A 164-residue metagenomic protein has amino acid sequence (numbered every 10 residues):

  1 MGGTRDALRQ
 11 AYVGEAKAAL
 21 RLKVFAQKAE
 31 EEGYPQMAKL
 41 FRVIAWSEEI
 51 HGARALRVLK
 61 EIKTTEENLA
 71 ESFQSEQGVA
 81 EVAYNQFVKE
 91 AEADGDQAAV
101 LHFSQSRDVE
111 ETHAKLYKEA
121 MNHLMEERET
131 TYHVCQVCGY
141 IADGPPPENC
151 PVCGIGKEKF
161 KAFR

Functional and structural regions predicted by a protein language model:
M1-R164: Non-heme di-metal
